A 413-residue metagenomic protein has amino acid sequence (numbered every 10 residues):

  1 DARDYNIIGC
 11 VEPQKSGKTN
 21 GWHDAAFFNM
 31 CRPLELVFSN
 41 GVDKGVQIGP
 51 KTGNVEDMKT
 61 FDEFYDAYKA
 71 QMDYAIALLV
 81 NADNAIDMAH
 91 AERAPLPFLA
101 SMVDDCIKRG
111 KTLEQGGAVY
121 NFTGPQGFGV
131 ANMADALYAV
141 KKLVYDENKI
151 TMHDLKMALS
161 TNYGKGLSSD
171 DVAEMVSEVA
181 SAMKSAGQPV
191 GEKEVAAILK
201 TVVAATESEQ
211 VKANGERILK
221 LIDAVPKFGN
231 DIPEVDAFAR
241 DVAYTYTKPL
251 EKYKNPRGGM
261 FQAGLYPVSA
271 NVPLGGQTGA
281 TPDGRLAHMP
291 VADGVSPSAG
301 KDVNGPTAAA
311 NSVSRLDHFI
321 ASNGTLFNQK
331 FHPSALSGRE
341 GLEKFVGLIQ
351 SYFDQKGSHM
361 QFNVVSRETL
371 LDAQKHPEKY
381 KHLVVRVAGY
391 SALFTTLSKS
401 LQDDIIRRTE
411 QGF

Functional and structural regions predicted by a protein language model:
D1-F413: Conserved catalytic cores of very large enzyme subunits
